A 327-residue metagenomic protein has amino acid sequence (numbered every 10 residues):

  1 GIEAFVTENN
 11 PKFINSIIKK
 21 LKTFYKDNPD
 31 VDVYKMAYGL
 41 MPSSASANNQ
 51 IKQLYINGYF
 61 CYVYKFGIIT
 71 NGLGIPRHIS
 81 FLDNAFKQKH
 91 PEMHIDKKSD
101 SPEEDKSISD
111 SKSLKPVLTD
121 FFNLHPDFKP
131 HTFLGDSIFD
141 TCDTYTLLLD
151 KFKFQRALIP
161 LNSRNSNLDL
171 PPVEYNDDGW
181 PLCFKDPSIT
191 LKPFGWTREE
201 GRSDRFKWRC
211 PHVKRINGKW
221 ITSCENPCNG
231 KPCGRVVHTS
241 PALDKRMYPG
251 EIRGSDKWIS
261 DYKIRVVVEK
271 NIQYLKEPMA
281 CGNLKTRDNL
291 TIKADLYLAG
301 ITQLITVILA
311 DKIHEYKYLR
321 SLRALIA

Functional and structural regions predicted by a protein language model:
G1-F133, S137, T141-D150: Polybasic low-complexity intrinsically disordered regions
V6, K19-L40, P171-V237: Low-complexity, serine/threonine/proline-enriched polar segments
Y38-Y64, P227-P232, T239-R253, K257-Y262: Alpha-helix-centered segments that form part of catalytic cores
S137, L161-N162: Active-site proximal loops enriched in glycine and acidic residues that flank catalytic Cys/His/Asp and coordinate
F152-L161: Short hydrophobic/aromatic-enriched beta-strand-loop microsegments
S163-L168: Short gly/pro/ser/thr-enriched loop/turn and capping motifs at secondary-structure boundaries
P171-K207, P241-R287: Short amphipathic alpha-helical "interface-anchor" segments enriched in bulky aromatics
I259-A327: Basic, amphipathic alpha-helical segments enriched in Lys/Arg and hydrophobic/aromatic residues
